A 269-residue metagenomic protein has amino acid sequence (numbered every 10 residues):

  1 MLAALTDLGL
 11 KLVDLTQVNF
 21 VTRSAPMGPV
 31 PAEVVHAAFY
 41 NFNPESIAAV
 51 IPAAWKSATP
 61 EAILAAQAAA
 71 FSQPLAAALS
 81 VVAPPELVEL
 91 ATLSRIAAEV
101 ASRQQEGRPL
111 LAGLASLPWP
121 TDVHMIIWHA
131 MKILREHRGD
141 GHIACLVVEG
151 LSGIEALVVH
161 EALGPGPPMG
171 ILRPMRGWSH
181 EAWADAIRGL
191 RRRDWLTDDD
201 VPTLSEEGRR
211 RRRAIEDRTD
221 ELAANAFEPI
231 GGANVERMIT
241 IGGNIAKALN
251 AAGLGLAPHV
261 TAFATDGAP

Functional and structural regions predicted by a protein language model:
M1-D185, E221, P258-G267: Phosphate/adenylate-binding glycine loop and adjacent helical scaffold
G177-A257, F263: Accessory, usually C-terminal, subdomains that scaffold auxiliary metal cofactors
